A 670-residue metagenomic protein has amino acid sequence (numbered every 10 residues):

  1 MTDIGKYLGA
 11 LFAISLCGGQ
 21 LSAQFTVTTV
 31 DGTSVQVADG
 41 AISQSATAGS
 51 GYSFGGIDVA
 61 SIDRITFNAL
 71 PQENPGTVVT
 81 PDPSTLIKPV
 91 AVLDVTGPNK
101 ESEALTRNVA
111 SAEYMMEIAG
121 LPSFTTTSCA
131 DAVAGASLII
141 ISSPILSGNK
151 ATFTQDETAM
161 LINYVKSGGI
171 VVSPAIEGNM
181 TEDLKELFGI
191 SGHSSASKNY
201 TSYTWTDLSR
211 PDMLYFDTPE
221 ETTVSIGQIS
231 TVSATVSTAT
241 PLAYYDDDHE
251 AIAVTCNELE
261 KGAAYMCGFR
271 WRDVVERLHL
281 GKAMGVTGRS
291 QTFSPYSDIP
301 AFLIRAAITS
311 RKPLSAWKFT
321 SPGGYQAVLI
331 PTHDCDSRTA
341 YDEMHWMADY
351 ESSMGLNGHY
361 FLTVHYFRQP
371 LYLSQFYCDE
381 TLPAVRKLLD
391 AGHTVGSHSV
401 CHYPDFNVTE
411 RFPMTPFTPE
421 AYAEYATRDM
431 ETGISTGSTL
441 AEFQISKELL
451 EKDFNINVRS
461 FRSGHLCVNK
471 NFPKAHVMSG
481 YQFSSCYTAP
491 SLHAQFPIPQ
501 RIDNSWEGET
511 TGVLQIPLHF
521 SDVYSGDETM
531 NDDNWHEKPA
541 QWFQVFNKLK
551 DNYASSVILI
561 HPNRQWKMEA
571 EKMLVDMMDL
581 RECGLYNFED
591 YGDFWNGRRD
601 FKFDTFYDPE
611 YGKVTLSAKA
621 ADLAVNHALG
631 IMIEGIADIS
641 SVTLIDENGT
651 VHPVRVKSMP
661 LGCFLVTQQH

Functional and structural regions predicted by a protein language model:
G76-L138, Q291-I299, E351-S353, Y360: Aromatic-Pro/Gly-enriched surface loop or interdomain linker that acts as a lid/target-recognition segment
D82-T85, Y114, E250, E258-A263 (+3 more regions): Extracellular ligand-binding/catalytic regions of CAZymes and related secreted enzymes and adhesion modules
K100-K185: Helical hinge/lid and interdomain linker segments adjacent to catalytic or ligand-binding clefts that mediate domain
S147-E221, T240, D246: A glycine-rich, often tryptophan-bearing local segment used as a flexible ligand/cofactor-contacting loop or short
K185, V328, Y341, S352-N471 (+2 more regions): Metal-dependent polysaccharide deacetylase catalytic core of the NodB/CE4 family, i.e., the active-site-bearing domain
S202-E276, V513: Catalytic beta-strand/loop cores that center a nucleophilic Ser/Cys/Thr and support acyl-enzyme chemistry
Q228-T231, K619-D638: Surface-exposed beta-strand/loop patches in extracellular or lumenal glycoproteins
H333-D336, N457, L514-D590: Catalytic grooves of carbohydrate-active enzymes
